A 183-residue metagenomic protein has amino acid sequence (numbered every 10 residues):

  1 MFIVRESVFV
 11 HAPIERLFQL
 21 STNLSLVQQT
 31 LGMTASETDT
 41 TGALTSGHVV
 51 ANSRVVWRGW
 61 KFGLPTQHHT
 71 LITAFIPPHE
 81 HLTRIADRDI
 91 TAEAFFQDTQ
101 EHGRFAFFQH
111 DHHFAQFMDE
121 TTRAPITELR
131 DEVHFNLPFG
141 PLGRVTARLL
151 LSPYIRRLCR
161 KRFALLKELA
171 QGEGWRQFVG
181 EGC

Functional and structural regions predicted by a protein language model:
M1-V50: Hydrophobic ligand-binding cavity/cleft-lining segments
I3-R5, P65-H69, A106-D111: Short, surface-exposed coil-to-beta transition loops
R16-S21, V27, V55, I72 (+3 more regions): Hydrophobic pocket/interface hotspot
T38-G103, E120-T122, E128, E173-G174 (+1 more regions): Glycine-rich portal/gate segments that line the openings of hydrophobic small-molecule binding cavities
R84-E93, Q97-R156, Q177: Beta-strand/loop substructures that line and gate deep hydrophobic ligand-binding cavities in soluble
P153, R157-L165: A non-catalytic, amphipathic alpha-helix used as a structural packing/dimerization or gating element in enzyme scaffolds
L165-C183: Charged phosphate-binding loop/patch that engages nucleotide di/tri-phosphates or the phosphate backbone of nucleic
